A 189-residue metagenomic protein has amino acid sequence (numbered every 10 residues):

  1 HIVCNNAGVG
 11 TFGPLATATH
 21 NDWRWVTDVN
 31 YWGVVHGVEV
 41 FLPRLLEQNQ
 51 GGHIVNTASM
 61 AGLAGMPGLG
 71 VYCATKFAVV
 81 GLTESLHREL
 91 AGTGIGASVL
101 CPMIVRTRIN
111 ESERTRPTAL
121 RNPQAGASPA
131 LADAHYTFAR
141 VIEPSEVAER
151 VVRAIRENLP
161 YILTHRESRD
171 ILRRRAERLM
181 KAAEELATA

Functional and structural regions predicted by a protein language model:
G13, V40-H53: A short helix-coil junction within the Rossmann-fold of NAD(P)-dependent oxidoreductases
P14-L15, D22-R24: Substrate-binding pocket helix/loop in short-chain dehydrogenase/reductase
A16, A64-G70: Active-site loop immediately N-terminal to the catalytic Tyr-X3-Lys motif of short-chain dehydrogenase/reductase
V38, T75: Active-site helix of classical SDR
R44, A64, S85-I95: Active-site-adjacent segment of SDR/Rossmann-fold oxidoreductases
S59: Residue(s) in the substrate-gating loop at a strand-loop-helix junction that position the organic substrate next
G92-I162: SDR active-site lid
